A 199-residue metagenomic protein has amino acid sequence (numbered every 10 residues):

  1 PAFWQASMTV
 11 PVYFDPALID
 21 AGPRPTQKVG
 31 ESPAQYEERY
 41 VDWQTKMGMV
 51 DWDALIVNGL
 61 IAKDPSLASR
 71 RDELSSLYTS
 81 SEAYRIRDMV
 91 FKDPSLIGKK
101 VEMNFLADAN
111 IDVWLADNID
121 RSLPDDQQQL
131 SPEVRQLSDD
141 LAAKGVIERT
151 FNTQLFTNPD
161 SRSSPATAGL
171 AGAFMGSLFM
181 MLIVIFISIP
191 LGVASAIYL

Functional and structural regions predicted by a protein language model:
P1-A2, L182: Hydrophobic alpha-helical transmembrane segments of small proteolipidic membrane proteins, enriched in energy-coupled
A2-A166: Membrane-topology segments of multi-pass transport proteins
T79-S80, S177-L178, I189-P190: Short hydrophobic/aromatic segments of transmembrane alpha-helices and their interfaces
N152, L170, A194-S195: Generic hydrophobic, aliphatic-rich segments that mediate packing or membrane embedding
S164-F179, I183: Alpha-helical membrane-interface segments at transmembrane helix boundaries
V184-L199: Transmembrane-helix boundary motif in ABC transporter permease subunits
